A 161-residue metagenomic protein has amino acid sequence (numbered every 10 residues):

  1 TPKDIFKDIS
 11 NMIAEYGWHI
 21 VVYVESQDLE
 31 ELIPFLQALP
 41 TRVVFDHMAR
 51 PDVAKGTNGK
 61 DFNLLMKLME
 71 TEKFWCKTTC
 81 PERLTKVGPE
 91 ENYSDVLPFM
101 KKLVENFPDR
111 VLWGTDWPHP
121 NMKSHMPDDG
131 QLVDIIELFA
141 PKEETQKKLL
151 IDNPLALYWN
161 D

Functional and structural regions predicted by a protein language model:
T1-W113: Catalytic pocket-lining loop regions of alpha/beta-barrel enzymes, especially the amidohydrolase/enolase/GH5 lineages
V21, N121, I135: Generic anion/oxyanion-binding catalytic loop in active/binding sites
R83, H119-N121: Short, active-site-adjacent cap segments at secondary-structure transitions
P89, M122-H125: Alpha-helix N-cap/helix-start motif
K102, F107-R110, S124-D161: Mid-to-C-terminal alpha-helical segments outside catalytic/metal-binding sites
D116: Active-site glycine-centered loops adjacent to acidic/histidine catalytic or metal-binding residues that shape
